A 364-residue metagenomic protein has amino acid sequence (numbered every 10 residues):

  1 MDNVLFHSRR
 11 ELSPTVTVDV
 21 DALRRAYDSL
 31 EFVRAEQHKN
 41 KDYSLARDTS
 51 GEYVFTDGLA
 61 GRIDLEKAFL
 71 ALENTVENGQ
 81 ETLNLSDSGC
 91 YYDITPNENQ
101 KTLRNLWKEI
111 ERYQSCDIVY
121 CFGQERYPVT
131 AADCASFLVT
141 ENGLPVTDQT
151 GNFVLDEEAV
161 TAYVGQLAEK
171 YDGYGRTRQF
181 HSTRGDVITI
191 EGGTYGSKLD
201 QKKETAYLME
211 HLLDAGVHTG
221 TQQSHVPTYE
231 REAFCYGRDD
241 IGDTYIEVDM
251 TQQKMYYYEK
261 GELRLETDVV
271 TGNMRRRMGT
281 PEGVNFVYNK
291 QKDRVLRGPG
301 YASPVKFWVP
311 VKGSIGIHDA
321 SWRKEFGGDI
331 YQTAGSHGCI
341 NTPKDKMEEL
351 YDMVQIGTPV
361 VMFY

Functional and structural regions predicted by a protein language model:
M1-A302, F307, V354-I356, V361-Y364: Surface-exposed, secretory/extracytoplasmic low-complexity segments enriched in Ser/Thr/Asn/Gly/Pro
F307-M353, T358-M362: Active-site scaffold segments
